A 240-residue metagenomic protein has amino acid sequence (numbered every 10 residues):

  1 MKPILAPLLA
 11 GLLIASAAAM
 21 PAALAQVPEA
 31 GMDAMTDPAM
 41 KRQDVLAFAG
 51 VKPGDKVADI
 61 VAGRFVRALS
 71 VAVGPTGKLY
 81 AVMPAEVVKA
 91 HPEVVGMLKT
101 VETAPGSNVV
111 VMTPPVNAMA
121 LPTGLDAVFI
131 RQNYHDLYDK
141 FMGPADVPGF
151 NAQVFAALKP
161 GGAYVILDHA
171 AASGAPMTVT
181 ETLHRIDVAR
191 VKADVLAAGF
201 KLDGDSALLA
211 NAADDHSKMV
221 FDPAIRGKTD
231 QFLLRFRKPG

Functional and structural regions predicted by a protein language model:
L24-K52: Class I SAM-dependent methyltransferase Rossmann-like catalytic core, especially the SAM/SAH-binding loop
K52-F65: Conserved class I S-adenosyl-L-methionine
P53-G54, P75-G77, L158-Y164: Short glycine-dipeptide loop
S70-G74, P144-P160: A short glycine-rich, Lys/Arg-flanked "PGG" loop and its adjoining helix->strand segment in the class I
H91-M119: S-adenosyl-L-methionine
M119-Q132: A short acidic, Gly/Pro-enriched loop at the edge of an enzyme's catalytic core that lines a small-molecule cofactor
P176-D203: Conserved Class I S-adenosyl-L-methionine
A213-G240: Core SAM-dependent methyltransferase catalytic element
